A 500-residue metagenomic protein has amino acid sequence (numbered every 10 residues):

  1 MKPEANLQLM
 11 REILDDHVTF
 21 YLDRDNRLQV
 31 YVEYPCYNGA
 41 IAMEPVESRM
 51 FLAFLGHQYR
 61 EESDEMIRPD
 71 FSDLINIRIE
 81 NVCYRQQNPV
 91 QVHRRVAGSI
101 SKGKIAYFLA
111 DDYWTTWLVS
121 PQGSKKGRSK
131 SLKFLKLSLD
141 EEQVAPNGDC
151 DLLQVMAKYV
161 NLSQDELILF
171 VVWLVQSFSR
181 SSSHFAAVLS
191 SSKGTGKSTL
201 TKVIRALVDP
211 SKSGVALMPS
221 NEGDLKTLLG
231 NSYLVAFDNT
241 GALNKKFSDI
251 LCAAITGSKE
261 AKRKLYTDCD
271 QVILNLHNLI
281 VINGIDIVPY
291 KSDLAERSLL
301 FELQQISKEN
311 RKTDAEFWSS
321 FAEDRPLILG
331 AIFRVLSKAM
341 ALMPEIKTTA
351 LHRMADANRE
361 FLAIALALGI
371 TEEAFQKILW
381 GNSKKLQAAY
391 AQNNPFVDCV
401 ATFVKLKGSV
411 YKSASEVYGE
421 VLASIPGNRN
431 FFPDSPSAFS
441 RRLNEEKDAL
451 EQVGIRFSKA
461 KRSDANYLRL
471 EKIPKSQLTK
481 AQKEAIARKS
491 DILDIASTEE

Functional and structural regions predicted by a protein language model:
M1-N147, K338, L342, T402 (+1 more regions): N-terminal nucleic-acid engagement/recognition segments and initiation subdomains in replication, restriction
D16, F20-Y37, M50-H57, L243 (+1 more regions): DNA transaction DNA-binding modules
C36, P121-N231, F361: P-loop NTPase catalytic core of nucleic-acid-dependent motor ATPases
D209, S248-V272: Conserved catalytic/switch belt of AAA+ P-loop NTPases
L225-L229, K264-I282: AAA+/SF3 P-loop NTPase mechanochemical coupling elements
N231-Y233, S258, L276-L279, D293-S298: Short glycine-/polar-rich loops that comprise or flank the Walker A/P-loop and associated switch/sensor motifs
L234-I255, I287-E296: Conserved AAA+/SF3 P-loop NTPase catalytic/coupling segment centered on the Walker-B
Y290-K308: A short helix-turn-beta junction within AAA+ P-loop NTPase domains corresponding to the substrate/partner-engaging
